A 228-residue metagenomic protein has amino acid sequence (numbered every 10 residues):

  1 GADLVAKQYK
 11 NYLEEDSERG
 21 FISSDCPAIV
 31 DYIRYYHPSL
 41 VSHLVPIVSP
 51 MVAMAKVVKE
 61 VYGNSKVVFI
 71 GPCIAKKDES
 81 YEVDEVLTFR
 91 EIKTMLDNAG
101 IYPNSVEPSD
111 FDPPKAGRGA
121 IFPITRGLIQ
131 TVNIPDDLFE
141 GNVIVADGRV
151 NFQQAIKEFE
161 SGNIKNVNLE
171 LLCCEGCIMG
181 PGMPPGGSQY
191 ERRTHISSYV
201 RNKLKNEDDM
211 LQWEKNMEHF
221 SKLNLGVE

Functional and structural regions predicted by a protein language model:
G1-V227: Iron-sulfur-associated redox domains of electron-transfer enzymes in respiratory and anaerobic energy metabolism
